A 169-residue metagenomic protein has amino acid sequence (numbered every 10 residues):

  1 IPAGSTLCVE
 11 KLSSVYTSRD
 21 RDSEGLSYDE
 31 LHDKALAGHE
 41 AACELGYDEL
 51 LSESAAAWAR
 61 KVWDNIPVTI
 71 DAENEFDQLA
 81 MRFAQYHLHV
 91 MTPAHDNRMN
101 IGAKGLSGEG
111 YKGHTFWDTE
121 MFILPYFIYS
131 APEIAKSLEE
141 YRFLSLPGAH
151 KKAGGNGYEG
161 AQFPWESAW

Functional and structural regions predicted by a protein language model:
I1-Y111: Acidic/polar, glycine-enriched structural segments that form the non-catalytic walls/loops of the carbohydrate-binding
K11-S13, Y126, L138-E140: Glycine-rich, histidine-containing beta strand-loop boundary motifs that form or position
F76, A80, H114, F127 (+1 more regions): Short, contiguous, pocket-lining structural segments that sit at or immediately flank catalytic/ligand-binding sites
M81-L88, T119-A135, S145: Alpha-helical support elements that line or immediately flank enzyme active sites and cofactor-binding pockets
T92-S107, S130-W169: Helix-terminus loop motifs that line ligand-binding clefts
G105-H114, T119, P125: Segments forming glycine/polar-rich beta-alpha architectures that bind adenosine-containing cofactors
